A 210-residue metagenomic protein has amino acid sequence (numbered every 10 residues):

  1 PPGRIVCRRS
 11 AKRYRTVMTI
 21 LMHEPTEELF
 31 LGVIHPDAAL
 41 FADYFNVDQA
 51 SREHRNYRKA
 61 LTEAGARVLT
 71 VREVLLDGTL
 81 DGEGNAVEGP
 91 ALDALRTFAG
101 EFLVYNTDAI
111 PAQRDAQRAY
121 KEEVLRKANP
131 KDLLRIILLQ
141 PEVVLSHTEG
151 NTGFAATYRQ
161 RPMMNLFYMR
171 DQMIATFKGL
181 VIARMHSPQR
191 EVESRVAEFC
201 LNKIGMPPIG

Functional and structural regions predicted by a protein language model:
P1-G210: The feature marks the mature, well-folded catalytic cores of soluble enzymes
